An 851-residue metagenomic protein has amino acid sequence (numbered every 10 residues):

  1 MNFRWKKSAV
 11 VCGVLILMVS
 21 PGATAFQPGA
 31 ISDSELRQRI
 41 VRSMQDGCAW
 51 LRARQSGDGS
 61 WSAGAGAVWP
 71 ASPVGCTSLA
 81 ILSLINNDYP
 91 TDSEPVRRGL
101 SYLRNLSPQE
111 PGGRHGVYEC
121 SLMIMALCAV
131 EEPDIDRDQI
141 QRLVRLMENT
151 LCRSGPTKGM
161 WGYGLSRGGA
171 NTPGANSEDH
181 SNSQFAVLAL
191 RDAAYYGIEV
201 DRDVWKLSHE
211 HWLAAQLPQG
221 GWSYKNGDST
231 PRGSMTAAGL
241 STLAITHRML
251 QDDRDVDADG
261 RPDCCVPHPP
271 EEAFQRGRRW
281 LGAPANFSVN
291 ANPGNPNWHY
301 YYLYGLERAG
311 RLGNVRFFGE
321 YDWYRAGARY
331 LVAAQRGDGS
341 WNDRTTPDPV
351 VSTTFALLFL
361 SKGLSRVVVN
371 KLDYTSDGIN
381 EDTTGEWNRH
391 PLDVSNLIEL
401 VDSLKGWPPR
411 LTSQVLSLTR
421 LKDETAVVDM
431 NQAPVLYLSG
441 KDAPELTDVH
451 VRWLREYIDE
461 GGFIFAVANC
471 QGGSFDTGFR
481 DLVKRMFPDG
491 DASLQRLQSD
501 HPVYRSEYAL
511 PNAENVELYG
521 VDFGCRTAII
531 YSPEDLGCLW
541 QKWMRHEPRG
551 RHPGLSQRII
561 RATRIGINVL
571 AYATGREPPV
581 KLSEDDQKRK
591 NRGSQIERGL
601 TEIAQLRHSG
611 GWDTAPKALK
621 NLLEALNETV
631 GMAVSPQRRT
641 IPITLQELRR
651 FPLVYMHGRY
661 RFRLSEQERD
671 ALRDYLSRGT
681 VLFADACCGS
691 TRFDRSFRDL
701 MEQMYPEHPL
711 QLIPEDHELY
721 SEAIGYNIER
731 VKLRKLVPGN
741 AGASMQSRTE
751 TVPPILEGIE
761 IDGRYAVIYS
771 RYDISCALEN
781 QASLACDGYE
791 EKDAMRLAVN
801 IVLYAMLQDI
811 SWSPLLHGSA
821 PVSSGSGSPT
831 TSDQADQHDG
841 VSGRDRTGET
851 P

Functional and structural regions predicted by a protein language model:
M1-V11: Bacterial N-terminal signal peptides that target proteins for export
V11-S20: Bacterial N-terminal signal peptides
F26-A49, S60-P95, Q109-R145, N149-K206 (+5 more regions): An alpha-helical repeat/solenoid feature that recognizes helix-turn-helix modules
L82, L122-M125, E148, V187-L188 (+11 more regions): Structural recognition of the beta-strand scaffold that forms the well-ordered cores of secreted hydrolase catalytic
S107-E110, A129-E132, R153-G155, G168 (+21 more regions): Solvent-exposed loop/turn segments at secondary-structure junctions within structured extracellular/periplasmic domains
S177-D179, V435-D476, L653-D694: Short alpha-beta junction capping motif
L364-V435, K441-D442, L536-G537, M544-L653 (+3 more regions): Aromatic-Pro/Gly-enriched surface loop or interdomain linker that acts as a lid/target-recognition segment
Q471-N568, E602, R692-Q781, E790-M795 (+2 more regions): An acidic, glycine-rich "communication" segment
